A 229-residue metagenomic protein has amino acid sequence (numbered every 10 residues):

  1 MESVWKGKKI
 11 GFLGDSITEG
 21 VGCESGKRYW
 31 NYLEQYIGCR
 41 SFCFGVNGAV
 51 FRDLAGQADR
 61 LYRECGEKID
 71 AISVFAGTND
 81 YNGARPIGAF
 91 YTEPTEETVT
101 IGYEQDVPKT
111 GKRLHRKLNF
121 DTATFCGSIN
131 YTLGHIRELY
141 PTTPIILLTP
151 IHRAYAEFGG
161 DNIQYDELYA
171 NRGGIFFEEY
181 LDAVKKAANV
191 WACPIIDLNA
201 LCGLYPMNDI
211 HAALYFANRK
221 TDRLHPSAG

Functional and structural regions predicted by a protein language model:
M1-I72, P206-H211: Serine-esterase "nucleophile elbow" of acetyl-processing enzymes
Y36, D59-A228: Alpha-helical cap/lid subdomain in secreted, periplasmic, or secretory-pathway luminal O-acyl-processing enzymes
